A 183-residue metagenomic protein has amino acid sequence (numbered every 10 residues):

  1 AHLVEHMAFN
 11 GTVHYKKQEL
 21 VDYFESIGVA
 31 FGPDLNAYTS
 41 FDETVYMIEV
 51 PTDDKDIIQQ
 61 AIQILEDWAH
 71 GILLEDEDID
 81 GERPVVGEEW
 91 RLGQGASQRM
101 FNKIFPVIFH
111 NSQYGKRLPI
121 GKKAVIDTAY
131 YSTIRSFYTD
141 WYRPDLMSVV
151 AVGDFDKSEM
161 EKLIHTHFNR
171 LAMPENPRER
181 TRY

Functional and structural regions predicted by a protein language model:
A1, H6-R99, T128, S132-L146 (+2 more regions): Active-site-adjacent, His/Asp/Glu-enriched structural segments that form or flank metal-binding and acid/base networks
G11-Q18, G71-L73, G115-G121, A172-P177: A generic short-segment signal for beta-strand/edge and adjacent turn/coil regions
Y46, K103-M147, E175, E179-Y183: Histidine-acidic residue clusters that define the catalytic metal-binding segment of zinc metallopeptidase domains
W68, G93, V107, N111 (+1 more regions): Phosphate/oxyanion-binding loops and surfaces in catalytic or ligand/nucleic-acid-binding neighborhoods
S148, D156-Y183: Proteolytic maturation boundary segments
